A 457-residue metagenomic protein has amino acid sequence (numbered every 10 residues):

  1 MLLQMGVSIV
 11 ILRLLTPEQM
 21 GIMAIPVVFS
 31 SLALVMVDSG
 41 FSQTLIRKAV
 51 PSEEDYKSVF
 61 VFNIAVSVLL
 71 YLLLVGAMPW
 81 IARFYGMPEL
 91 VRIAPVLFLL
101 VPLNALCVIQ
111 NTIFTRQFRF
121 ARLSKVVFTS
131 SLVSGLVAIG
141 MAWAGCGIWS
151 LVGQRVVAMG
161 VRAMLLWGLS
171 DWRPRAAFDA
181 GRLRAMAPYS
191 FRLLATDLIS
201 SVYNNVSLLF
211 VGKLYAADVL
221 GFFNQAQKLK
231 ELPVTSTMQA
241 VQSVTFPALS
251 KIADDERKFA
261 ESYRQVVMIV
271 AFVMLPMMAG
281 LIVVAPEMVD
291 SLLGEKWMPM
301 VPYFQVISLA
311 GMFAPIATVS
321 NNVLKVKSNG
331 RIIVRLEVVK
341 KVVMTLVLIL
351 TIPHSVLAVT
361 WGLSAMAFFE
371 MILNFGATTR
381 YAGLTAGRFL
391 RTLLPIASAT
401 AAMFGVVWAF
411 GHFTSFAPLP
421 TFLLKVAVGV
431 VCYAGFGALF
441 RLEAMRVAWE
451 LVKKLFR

Functional and structural regions predicted by a protein language model:
M1-F41, V66-M78, L100, S130-I139 (+2 more regions): Signature of the first transmembrane helix
M5, V61-G86, R92-P95, L136-G140 (+5 more regions): Alpha-helical transmembrane segments of multi-pass membrane transport and lipid-handling proteins
S8-L34, E89-R92, A185-Y189, L193 (+4 more regions): Interfacial/gating helices of multi-pass transporter permease domains
T44-S52, L103-V127, A144, W149 (+4 more regions): Membrane-interface junctions at transmembrane-helix termini in multi-pass inner-membrane proteins
R47-N63, F222-V338, E450, K454: Specific pore-lining/lateral-gate transmembrane helices of multi-pass inner-membrane transport and insertion machines
V91-F98, V126-D171, A185-Y189, Q225-Q227 (+4 more regions): Hydrophobic alpha-helical transmembrane segments
A121, M164-L208, V244-E261, R380-L394 (+1 more regions): Interhelical loop/hinge segments that connect adjacent transmembrane helices in multipass membrane
G376-A386, G405-R457: Membrane-proximal transmembrane or re-entrant/amphipathic helices at the cytosolic face
